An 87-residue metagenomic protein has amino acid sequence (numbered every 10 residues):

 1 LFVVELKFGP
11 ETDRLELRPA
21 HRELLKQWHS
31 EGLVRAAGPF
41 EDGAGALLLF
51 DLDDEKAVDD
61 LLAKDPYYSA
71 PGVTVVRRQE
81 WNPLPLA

Functional and structural regions predicted by a protein language model:
L1-A87: Conserved, structured core segments of small domains
